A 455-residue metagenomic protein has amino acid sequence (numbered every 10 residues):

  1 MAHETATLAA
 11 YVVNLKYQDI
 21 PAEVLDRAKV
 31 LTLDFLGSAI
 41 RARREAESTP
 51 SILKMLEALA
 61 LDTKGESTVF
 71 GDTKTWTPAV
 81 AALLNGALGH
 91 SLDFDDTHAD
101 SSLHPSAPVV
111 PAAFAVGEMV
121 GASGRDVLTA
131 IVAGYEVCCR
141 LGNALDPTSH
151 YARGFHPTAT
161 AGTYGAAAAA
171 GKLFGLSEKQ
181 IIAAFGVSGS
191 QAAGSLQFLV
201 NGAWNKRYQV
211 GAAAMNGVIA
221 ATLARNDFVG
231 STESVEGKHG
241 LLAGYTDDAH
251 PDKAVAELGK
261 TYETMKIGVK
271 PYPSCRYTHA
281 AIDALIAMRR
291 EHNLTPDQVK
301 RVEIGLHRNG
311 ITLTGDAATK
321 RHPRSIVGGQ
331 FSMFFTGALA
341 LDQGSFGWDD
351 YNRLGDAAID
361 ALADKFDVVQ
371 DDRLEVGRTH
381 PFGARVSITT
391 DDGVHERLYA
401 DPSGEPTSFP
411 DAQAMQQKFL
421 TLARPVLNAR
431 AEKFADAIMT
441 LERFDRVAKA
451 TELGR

Functional and structural regions predicted by a protein language model:
M1-S102, N205-M215, T222-R455: Terminal-appendage/accessory-domain detector
L36, V109-V116, I131-L141, T163-G171 (+3 more regions): Buried hydrophobic packing segments
A42, L61-K64, V137-D146, Q191-L199 (+1 more regions): Secretory-pathway/luminal and periplasmic proteins that interact with or process carbohydrate-rich
E45, M119-I131, G175-I182, G230-E233: Structural helix-adjacent loops and short alpha-helical linkers that scaffold large soluble proteins
K74-L92, A130-N143, Q180-Q191, A243-G244: Short, charged, amphipathic alpha-helices and their helix-cap/turn boundaries
L88-L145: Hydrophobic alpha-helical hairpins/lids featuring a short glycine-rich hinge
S101-A107, D126-I131, S149-T163, Y208-A212 (+2 more regions): Active-site nucleophile and cofactor-binding loops and adjacent substrate-binding regions of central metabolic enzymes
P108-P111, A152-T163, A167-L173, A183-K253: Amphipathic alpha-helical interface segments
